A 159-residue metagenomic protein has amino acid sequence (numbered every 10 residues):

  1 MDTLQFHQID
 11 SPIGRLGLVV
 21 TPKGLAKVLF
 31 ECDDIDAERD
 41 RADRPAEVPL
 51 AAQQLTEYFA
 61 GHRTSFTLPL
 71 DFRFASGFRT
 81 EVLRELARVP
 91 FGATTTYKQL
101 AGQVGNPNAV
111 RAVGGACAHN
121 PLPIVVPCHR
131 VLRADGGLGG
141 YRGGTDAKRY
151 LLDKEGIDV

Functional and structural regions predicted by a protein language model:
M1-N108, I157-V159: Basic nucleic-acid-binding alpha-helical/helix-turn surface characteristic of O6-alkylguanine DNA
V110-N120: Regulatory, non-catalytic segments
V125: Major-groove DNA-recognition helix of helix-turn-helix-type DNA-binding domains
R130-L132: Short, basic, alpha-helical segments at the C-terminal edge of helix-turn-helix-like DNA-binding modules
A134-V159: …primarily DNA-binding HTH/wHTH and HhH modules…
